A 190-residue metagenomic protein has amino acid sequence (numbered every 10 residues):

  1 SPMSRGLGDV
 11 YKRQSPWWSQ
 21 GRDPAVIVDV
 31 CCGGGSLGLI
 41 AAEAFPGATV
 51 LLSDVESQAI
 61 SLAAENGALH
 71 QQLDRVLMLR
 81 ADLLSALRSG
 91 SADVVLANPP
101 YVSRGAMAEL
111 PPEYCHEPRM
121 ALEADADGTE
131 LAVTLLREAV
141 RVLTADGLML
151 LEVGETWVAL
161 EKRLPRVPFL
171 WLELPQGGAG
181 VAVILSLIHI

Functional and structural regions predicted by a protein language model:
S1, N98-P99, V167: Hydrophobic alpha-helix-in-membranes signature
S1-Y11, I188-H189: Single conserved hydrophobic/aromatic residue that forms the stacking wall/gate of nucleotide- or nucleobase-binding
M3, E56, G128: Short, conserved glycine- and acidic-residue-centered signature motifs in active-site or ligand-binding loops
K12-A108: Conserved SAM/SAH cofactor-binding pocket of Class I
A63, L135, I190: Aromatic/hydrophobic pocket-lining residues that form π-stacking "cages" and hydrophobic walls in ligand
A92-D93, I184-L187: Short, surface-exposed amphipathic charged segments that create phosphate/polyanion-binding patches used for binding
P100-L131: Mobile active-site "lid"/loop adjacent to the S-adenosyl-L-methionine
A126-I184: Conserved Class I SAM-dependent methyltransferase catalytic core
